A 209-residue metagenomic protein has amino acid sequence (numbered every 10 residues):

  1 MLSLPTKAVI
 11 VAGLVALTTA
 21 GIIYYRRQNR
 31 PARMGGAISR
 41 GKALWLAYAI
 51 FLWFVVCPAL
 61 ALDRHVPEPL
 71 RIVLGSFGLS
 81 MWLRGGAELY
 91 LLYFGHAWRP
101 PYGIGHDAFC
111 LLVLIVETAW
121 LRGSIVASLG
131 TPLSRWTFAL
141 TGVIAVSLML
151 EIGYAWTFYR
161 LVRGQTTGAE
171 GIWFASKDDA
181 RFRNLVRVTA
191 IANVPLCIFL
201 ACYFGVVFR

Functional and structural regions predicted by a protein language model:
S3-R27, K42-R64, E68-Y93, P100-T167 (+1 more regions): Alpha-helical transmembrane segments and immediately adjacent membrane-interfacial amphipathic helices
A32-I38, T166-R181: Membrane-interfacial, low-structure loops and terminal tails that flank and connect transmembrane helices in multi-pass
